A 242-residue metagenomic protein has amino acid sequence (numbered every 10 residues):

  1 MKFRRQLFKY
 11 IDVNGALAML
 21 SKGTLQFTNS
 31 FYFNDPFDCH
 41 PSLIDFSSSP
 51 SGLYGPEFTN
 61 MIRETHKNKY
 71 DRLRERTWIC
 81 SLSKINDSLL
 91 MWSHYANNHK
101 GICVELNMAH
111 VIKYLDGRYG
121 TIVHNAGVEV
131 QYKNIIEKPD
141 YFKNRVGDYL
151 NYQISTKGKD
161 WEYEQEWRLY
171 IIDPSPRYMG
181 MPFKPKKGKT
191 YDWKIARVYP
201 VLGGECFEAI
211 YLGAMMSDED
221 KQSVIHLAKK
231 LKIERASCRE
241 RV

Functional and structural regions predicted by a protein language model:
M1-R239: Partner-binding and oligomerization surfaces adjacent to conserved cores of proteins that assemble macromolecular
V242: Cysteine-cluster motifs in flexible loop/terminal segments that predominantly coordinate metals
